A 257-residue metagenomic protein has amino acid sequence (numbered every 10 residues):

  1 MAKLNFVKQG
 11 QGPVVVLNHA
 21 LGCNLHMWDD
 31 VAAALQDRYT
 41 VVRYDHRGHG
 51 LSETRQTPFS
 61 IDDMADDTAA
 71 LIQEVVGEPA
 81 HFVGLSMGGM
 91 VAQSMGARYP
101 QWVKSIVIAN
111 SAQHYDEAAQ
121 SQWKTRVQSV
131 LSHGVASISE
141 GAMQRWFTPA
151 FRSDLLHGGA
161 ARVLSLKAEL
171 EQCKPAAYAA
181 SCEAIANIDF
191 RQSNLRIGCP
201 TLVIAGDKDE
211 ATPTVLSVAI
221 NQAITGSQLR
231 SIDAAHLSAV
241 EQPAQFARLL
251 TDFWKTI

Functional and structural regions predicted by a protein language model:
A2-T57, L71: Conserved HGGG/HGGXW glycine-rich cap/lid loop of the alpha/beta-hydrolase fold
D63-A80: Conserved acidic catalytic loop of the alpha/beta-hydrolase fold
Q93-R98, W102-S139: Flexible "cap/lid" loop of the alpha/beta hydrolase fold
E117-S121, H133-L195: Conserved alpha/beta-hydrolase catalytic His-Asp/Glu region
I197, V203-A205: Short beta-strand/loop motif that positions the catalytic acidic residue of the alpha/beta-hydrolase fold
D207-T212: Acidic catalytic loop of the alpha/beta-hydrolase fold
S217-L237: Catalytic histidine neighborhood in serine/cysteine hydrolases with alpha/beta-hydrolase-type architecture
A234-A247: Catalytic histidine-centered segment of alpha/beta-hydrolase-like enzymes
